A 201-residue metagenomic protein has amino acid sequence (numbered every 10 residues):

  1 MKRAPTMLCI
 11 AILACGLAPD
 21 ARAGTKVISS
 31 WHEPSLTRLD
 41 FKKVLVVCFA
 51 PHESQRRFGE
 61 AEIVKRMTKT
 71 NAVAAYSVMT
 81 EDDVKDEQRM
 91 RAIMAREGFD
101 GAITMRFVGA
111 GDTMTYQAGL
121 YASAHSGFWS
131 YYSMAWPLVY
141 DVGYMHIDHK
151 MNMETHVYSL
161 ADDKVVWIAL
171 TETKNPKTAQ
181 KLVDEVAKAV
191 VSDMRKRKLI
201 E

Functional and structural regions predicted by a protein language model:
M1-L8: Bacterial N-terminal signal peptides that target proteins for export
C9-G16: Bacterial N-terminal signal peptides
R22-K42, P51-S54, Y140-E201: C-terminal/domain-edge helix-coil "capping" segments
K43-Q117: N-terminal segment of the mature soluble domain
A75-E81, T104-R106, M134-L138, E185-A189 (+1 more regions): Short C-terminal domain-edge/linker segments immediately following a structured domain
D86-E154: Surface-exposed short loop/turn segments
